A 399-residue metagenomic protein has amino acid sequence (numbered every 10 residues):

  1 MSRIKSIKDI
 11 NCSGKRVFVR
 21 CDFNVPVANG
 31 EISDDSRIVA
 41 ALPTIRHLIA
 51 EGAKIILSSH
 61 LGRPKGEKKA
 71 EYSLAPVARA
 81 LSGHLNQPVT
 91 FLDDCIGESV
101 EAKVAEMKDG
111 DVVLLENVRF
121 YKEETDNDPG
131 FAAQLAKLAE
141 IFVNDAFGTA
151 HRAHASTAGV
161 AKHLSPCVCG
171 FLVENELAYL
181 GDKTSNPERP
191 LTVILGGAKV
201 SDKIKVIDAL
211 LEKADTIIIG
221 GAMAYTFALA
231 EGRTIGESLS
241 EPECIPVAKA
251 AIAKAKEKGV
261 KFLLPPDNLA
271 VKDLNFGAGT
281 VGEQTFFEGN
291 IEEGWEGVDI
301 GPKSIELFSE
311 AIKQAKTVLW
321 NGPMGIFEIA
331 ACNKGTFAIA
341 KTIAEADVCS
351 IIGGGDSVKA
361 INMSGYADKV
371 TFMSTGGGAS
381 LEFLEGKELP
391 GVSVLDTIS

Functional and structural regions predicted by a protein language model:
M1-S399: Active-site loop-to-helix "anion-binding N-cap" substructures in soluble metabolic enzymes
